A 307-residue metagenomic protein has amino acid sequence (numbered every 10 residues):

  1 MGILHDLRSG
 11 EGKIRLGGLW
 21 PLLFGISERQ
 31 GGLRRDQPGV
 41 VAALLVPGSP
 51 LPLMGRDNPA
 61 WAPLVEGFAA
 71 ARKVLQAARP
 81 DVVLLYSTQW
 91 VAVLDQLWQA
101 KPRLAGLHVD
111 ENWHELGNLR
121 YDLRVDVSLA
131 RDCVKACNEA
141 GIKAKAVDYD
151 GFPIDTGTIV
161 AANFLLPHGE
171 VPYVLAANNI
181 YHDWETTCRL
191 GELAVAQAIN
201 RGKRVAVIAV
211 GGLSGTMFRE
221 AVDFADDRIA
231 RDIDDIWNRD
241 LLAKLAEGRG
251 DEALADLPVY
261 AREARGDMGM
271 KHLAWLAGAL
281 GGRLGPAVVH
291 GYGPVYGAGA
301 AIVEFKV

Functional and structural regions predicted by a protein language model:
G2-D81, A92-R189, E220-V307: Flexible, D/E/H-enriched segments
D81-S87, K203-L213, L276: Beta-strand elements within well-structured catalytic alpha/beta cores of enzymes that handle phosphate/sulfate esters
E192-N200, V205: Non-transmembrane, aqueous-exposed alpha-helical and coiled segments at domain scale
T216-M217: Short, solvent-exposed loop/turn segments at secondary-structure junctions
